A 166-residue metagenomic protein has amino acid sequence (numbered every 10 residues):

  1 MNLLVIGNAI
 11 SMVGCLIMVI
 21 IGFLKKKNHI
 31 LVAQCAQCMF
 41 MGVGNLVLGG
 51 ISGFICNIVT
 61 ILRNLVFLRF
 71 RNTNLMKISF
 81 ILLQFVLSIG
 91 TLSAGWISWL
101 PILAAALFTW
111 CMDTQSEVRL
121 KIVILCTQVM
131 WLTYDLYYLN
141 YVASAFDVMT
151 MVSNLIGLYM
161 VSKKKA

Functional and structural regions predicted by a protein language model:
M1-A166: Alpha-helical membrane-protein topology signature
